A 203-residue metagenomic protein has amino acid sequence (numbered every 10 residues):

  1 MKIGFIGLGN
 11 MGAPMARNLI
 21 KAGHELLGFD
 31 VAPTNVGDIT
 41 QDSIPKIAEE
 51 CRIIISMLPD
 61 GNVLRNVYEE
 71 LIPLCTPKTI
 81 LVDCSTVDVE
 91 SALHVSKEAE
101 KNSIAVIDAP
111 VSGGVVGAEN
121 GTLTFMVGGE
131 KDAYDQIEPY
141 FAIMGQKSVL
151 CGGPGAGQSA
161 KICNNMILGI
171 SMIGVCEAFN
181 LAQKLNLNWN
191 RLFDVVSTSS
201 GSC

Functional and structural regions predicted by a protein language model:
M1-I53, M57, K78-T79, V115: NAD(P)+-binding Rossmann beta1-loop-alpha1 motif at the extreme N-terminus of oxidoreductases
K2-F5, L81, V106-D108, M126: Short glycine-aspartate micro-motif
L26, T40, A105-I107, S148 (+1 more regions): Hydrophobic beta-strand scaffold residues
Q41-C75, T79-E90, F125-M126: Rossmann-like NAD(P)-binding element
L58, V67, V87-M166: Rossmann-fold dinucleotide-binding core
A156-C203: Helical "substrate-binding/catalytic lid" subdomain of Rossmann-like NAD(P)-dependent dehydrogenases/reductases
